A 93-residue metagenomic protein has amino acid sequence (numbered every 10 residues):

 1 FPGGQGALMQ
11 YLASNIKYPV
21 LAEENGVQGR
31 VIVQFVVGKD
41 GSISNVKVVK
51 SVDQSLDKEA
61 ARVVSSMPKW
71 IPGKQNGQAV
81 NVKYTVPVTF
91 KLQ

Functional and structural regions predicted by a protein language model:
F1-V33, A61-Q93: Short proline/glycine- and basic residue-enriched helix-capping loop/turn segments at helix->loop/beta transitions
V49-L56: A short acidic/small-residue loop/turn micro-motif
